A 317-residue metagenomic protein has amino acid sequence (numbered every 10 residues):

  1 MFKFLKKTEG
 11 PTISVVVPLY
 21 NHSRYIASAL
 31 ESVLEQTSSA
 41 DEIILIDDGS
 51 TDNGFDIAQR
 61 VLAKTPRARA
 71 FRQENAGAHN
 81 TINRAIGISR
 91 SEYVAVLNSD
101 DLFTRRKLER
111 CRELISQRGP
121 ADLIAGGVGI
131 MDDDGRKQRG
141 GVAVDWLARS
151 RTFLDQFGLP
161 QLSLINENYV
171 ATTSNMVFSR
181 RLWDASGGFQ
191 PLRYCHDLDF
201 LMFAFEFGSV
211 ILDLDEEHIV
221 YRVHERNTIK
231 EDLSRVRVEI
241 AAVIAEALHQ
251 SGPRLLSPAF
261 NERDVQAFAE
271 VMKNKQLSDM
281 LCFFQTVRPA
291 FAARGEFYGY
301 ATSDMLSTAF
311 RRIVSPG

Functional and structural regions predicted by a protein language model:
M1-S32: N-proximal low-complexity "stem/linker" segments adjacent to membrane-targeting elements
F2-K7, T37, D199, E206 (+2 more regions): C-terminal subregions of glycosyltransferases and related glycan-biosynthesis enzymes
E31-A40: Short, acidic, metal-binding catalytic loop of nucleotide-sugar glycosyltransferases
D47-I57, A76, N98: A conserved acidic beta->alpha catalytic loop
Q73-S89: Glycine-rich, basic loop-to-helix element that forms the pyrophosphate-binding segment of sugar-nucleotide handling
A78, L108-L182, G252-A259: Flexible acidic/His/Gly-enriched loops in nucleotide-sugar-dependent glycosyltransferase catalytic domains
V94: Short aromatic/hydrophobic "clamp" motif used to bind/position activated sugar donors
S150-V243: Conserved nucleotide-sugar donor-binding catalytic segment
